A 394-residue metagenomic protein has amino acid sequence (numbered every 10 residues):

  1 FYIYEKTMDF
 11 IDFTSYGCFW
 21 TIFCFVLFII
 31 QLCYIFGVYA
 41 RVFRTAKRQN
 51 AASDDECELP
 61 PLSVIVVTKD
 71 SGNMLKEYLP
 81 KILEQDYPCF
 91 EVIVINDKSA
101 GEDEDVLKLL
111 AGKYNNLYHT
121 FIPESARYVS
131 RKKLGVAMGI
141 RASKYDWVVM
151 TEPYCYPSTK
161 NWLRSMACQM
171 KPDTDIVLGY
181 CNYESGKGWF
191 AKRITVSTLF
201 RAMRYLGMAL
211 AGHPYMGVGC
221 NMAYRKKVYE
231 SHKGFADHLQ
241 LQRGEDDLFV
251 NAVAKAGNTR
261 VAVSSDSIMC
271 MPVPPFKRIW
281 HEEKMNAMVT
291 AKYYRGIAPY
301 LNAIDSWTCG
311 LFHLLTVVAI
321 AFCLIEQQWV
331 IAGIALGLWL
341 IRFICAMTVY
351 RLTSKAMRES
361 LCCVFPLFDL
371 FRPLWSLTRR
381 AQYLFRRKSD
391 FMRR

Functional and structural regions predicted by a protein language model:
I3-E56, Y350, S376: N-terminal membrane-anchoring/stem segments of glycan-assembly enzymes
P60-S63, E91: Cell-envelope/extracellular polymer assembly enzymes that use nucleotide-activated donors
L79-S125: Acidic donor-binding segment of Leloir-type glycosyltransferases
E102, E152-C168: Acidic donor-binding/catalytic loop of UDP-sugar-dependent glycosyltransferases, especially processive GT2
A111-R131, G135, S165-A236, M288 (+2 more regions): Long helical/loop segments within the catalytic core of UDP-sugar-dependent glycosyltransferases, especially the large
V136, V148: Short aromatic/hydrophobic "clamp" motif used to bind/position activated sugar donors
M170, I176-R201, K227-E230, G234-L301: Catalytic donor/gating beta->alpha subdomain of glycosyltransferases that bind UDP-sugars
C309-S389: Membrane-embedded multi-pass helical conduit in multi-pass membrane proteins, especially envelope-biosynthetic
